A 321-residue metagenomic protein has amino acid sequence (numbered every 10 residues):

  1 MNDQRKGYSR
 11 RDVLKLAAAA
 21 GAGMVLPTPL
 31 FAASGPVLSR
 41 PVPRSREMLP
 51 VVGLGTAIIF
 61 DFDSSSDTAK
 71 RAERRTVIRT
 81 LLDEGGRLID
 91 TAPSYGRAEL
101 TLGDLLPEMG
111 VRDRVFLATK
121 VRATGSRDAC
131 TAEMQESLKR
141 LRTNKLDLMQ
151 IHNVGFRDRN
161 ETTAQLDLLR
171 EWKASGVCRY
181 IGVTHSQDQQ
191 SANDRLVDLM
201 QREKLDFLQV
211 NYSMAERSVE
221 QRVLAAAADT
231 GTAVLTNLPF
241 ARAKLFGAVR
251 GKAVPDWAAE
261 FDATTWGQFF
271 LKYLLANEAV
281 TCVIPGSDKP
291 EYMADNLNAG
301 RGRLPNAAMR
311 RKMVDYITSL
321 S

Functional and structural regions predicted by a protein language model:
M1-Y8: N-terminal secretory signal peptides
Y8-L26: N-terminal export leaders
T28-T56, D63-S66: C-terminal segment of N-terminal export signals and the immediately downstream linker at the start of the mature
V42, L54, I89, L102 (+7 more regions): Conserved, mostly hydrophobic/aromatic
R44-R46, G103-R112, L138-R142, M200-Q201: Acidic (Asp/Glu)-rich catalytic clusters
D67-T80, R127-R140, S191-D198, F270: Short, acidic/polar
L141-F156: Active-site groove signature of glycoside hydrolases
V154-S321: Beta/alpha (TIM)-barrel catalytic core signal, keyed to glycine-rich beta->alpha loops juxtaposed to Asp/Glu that bind
